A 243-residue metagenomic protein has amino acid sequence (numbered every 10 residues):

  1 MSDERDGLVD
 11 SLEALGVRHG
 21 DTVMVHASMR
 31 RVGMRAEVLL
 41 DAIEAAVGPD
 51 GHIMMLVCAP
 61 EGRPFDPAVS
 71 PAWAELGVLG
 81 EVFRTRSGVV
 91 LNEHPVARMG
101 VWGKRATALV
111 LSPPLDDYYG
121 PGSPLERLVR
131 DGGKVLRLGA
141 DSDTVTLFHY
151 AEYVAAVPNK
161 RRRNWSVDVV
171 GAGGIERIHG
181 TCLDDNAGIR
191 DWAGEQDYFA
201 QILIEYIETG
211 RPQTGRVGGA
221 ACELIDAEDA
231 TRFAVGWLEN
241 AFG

Functional and structural regions predicted by a protein language model:
M1-G243: N-terminal and secondary-structure boundary signal
